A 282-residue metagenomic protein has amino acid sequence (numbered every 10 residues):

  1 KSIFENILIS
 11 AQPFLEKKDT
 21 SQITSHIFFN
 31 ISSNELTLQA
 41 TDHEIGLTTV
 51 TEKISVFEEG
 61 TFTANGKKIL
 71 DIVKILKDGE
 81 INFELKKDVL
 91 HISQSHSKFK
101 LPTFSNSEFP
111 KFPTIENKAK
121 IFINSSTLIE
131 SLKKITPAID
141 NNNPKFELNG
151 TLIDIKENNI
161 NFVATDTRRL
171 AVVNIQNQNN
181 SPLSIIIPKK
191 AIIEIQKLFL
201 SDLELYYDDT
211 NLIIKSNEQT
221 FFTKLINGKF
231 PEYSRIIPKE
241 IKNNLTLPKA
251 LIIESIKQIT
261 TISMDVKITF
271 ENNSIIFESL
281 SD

Functional and structural regions predicted by a protein language model:
K1-D282: Structural preference for solvent-exposed beta-strand-turn elements and adjacent flexible terminal/loop segments within
